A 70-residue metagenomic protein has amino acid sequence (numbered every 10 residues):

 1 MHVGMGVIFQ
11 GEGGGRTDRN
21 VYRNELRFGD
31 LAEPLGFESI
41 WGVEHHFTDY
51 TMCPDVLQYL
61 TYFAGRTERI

Functional and structural regions predicted by a protein language model:
M1-T67: N-terminal beta1-alpha1-beta2 module of alpha/beta enzyme domains
